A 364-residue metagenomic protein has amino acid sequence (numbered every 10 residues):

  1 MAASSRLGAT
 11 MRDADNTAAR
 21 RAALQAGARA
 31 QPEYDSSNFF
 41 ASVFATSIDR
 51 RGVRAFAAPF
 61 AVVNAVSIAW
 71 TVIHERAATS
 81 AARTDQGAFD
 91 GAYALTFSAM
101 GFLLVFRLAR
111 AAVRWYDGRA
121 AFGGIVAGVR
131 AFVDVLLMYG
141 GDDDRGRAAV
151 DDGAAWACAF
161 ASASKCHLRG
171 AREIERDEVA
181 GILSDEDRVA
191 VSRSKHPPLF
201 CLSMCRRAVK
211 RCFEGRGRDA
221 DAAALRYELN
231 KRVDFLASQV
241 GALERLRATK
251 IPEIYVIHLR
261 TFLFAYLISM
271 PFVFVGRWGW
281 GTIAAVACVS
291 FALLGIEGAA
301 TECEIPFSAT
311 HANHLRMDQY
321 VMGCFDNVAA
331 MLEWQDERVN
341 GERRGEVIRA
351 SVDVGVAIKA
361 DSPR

Functional and structural regions predicted by a protein language model:
A2-V126, D142-D143, G276-W280, E297 (+1 more regions): N-terminal juxtamembrane/topogenic regions of multi-pass membrane proteins
R51-V63, E244-G276: Transmembrane alpha-helical segments and their cytosolic interface motifs in multi-pass membrane proteins
A61-A69, I73, A92-V105, A157 (+3 more regions): Hydrophobic alpha-helical cores of multi-pass transmembrane domains in eukaryotic membrane proteins
L108, S164, L294-A300: Transmembrane alpha-helical segments that form the membrane-embedded catalytic/substrate-channel core of multi-pass
G123-Y139: Amphipathic, membrane-active segments
V135-E253: Structured inter-helical modules in multipass membrane proteins
R247, I251, A285-V289, E297-E304 (+2 more regions): Channel- or pocket-lining gating/hinge segments that regulate access to a cavity or pore
